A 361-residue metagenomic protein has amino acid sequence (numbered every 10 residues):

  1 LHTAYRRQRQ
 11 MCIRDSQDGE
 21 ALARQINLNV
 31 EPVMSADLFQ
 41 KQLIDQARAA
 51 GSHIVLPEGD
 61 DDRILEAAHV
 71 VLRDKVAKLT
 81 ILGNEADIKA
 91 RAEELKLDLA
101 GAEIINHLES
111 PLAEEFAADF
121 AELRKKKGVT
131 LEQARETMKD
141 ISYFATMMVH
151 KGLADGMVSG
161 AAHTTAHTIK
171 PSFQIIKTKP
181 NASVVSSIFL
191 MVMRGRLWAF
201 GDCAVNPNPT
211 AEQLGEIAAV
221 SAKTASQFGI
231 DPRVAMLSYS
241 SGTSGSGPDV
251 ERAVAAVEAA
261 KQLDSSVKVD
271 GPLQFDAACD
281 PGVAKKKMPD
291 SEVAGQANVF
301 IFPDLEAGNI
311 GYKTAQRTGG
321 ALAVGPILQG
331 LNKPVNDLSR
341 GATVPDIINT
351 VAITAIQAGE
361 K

Functional and structural regions predicted by a protein language model:
L1-I13: Single conserved hydrophobic/aromatic residue that forms the stacking wall/gate of nucleotide- or nucleobase-binding
D15-A294, V299-K361: Anion-binding alpha/beta catalytic cores of soluble intermediary-metabolism enzymes, centered on
